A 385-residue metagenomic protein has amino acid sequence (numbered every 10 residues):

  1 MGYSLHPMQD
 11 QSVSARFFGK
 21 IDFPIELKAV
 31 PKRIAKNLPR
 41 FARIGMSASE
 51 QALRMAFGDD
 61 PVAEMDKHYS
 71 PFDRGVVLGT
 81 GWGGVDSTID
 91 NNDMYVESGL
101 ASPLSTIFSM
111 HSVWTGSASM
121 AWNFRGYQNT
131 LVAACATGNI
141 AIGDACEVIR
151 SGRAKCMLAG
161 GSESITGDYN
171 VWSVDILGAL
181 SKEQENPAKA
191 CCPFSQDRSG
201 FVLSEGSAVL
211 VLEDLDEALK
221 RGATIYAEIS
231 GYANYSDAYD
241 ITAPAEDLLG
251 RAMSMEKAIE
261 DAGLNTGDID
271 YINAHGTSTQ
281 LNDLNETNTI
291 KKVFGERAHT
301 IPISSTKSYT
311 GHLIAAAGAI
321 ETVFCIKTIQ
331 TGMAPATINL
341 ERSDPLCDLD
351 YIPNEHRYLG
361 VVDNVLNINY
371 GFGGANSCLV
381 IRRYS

Functional and structural regions predicted by a protein language model:
M1-H6, E185-A262, Y271, L340: Condensing-enzyme catalytic core mediating Claisen C-C bond formation in acyl metabolism
M1-I34, D216-Y226, V323-T337, S377-S385: ACP-dependent fatty acid/polyketide chain-elongation machinery
G2-A133, S162-V171, T266-N282: Conserved beta-ketoacyl condensing-enzyme motif
Y3-P7, R153-S199, A233-E246, G276-L284 (+1 more regions): Acyl-CoA/ACP chain-elongation machinery
K28-L38, E97-L104, F108, R125-A141 (+7 more regions): Cysteine-centered functional microenvironments
G45-D59, H111-W114, S119-W122, Y127-E163 (+3 more regions): Active-site-proximal alpha-helical scaffold in enzymes
G45-F57, W114, A141, D214-L215 (+4 more regions): Short, well-ordered amphipathic alpha-helical segments that serve as non-catalytic structural scaffolds within diverse
V96-S102, G143, E147, S164-K220 (+1 more regions): Glycine-/small-residue-rich "gating" segment that lines the acyl/pantetheine channel and substrate pocket
